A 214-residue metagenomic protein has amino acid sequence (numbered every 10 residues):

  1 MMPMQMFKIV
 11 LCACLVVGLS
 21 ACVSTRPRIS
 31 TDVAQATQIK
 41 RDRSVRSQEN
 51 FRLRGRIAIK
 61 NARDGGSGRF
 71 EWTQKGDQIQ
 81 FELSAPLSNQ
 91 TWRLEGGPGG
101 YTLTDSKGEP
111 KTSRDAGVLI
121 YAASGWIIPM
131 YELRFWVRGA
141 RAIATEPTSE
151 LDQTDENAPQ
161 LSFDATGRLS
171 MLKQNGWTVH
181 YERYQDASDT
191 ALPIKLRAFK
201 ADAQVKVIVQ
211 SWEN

Functional and structural regions predicted by a protein language model:
M2-L11: Bacterial N-terminal signal peptides that target proteins for export
G18-A21: C-terminal motif of bacterial Sec signal peptides marking the signal peptidase cleavage site
V23-R26: Bacterial signal peptide processing site
R43-R63: A short, Trp-centered hydrophobic/proline-enriched beta-strand micro-motif
A62-G65, P86-T91, A201-Q204: Solvent-exposed loop/turn segments connecting transmembrane beta-strands in outer-membrane beta-barrel proteins
F70-W72, L94-G96, Y181-D186: Extended lipid/amphipathic-ligand handling interfaces
Q78-I128: An acidic-aromatic
A142-N214: Gly/Pro-enriched, hydrophobic low-complexity segments that function as extracytoplasmic propeptides/linkers
